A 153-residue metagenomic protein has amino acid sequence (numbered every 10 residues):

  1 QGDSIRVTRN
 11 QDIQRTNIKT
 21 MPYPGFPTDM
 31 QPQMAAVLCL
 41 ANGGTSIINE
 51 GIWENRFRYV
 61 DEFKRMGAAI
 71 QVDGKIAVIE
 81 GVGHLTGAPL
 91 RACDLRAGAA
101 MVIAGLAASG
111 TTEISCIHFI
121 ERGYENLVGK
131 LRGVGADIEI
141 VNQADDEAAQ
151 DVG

Functional and structural regions predicted by a protein language model:
Q1-G153: Short, structured segments at the rim of ligand-binding sites
